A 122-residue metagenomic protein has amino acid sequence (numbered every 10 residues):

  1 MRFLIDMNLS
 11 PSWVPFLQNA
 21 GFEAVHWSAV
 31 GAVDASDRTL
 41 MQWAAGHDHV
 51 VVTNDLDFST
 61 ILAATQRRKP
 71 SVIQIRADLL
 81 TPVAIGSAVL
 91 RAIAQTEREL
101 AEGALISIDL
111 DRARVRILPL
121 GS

Functional and structural regions predicted by a protein language model:
R2-V50: N-terminal first-folded block
M7, N54-L56, A77: Short secondary-structure boundary segments
P11, F58-T60, R114: Glycine-rich nucleotide phosphate-binding loop and flanking beta-alpha elements of Rossmann-like dinucleotide-binding
L17, L62-T65, P119: Short, flexible helix/strand-to-coil boundary loops that buttress conserved ligand/catalytic motifs in alpha/beta
A45-L62: Acidic, metal-binding active-site segment of PIN/NYN-like and related structure-specific nucleases
S59-A94: Mid-chain, well-packed structural core segment of small domains
Q95-S122: Charged phosphate-binding loop/patch that engages nucleotide di/tri-phosphates or the phosphate backbone of nucleic
